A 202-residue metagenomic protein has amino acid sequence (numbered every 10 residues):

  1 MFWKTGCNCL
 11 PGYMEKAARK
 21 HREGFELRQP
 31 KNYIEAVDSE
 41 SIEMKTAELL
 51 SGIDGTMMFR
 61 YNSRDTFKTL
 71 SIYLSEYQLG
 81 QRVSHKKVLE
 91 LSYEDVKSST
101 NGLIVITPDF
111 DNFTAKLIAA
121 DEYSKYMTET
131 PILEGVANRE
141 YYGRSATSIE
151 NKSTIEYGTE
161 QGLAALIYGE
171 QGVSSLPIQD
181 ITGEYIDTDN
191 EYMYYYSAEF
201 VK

Functional and structural regions predicted by a protein language model:
M1-G24: Sec-dependent N-terminal signal peptides of Gram-positive bacterial secreted proteins and lipoproteins
W3, Q29, Q78-Q81, Q161 (+2 more regions): Residue-identity detector for glutamine
C9, M14, I34, R60-N62 (+5 more regions): Compositionally biased, intrinsically disordered low-complexity regions enriched in proline and serine
G12, K16-R19, V37, L103 (+2 more regions): Intrinsic disorder/low-complexity segments
A17-S84: Short N-terminal edge-element motif at the start of the domain
V88-K202: Extracytoplasmic electrostatic interaction patches
